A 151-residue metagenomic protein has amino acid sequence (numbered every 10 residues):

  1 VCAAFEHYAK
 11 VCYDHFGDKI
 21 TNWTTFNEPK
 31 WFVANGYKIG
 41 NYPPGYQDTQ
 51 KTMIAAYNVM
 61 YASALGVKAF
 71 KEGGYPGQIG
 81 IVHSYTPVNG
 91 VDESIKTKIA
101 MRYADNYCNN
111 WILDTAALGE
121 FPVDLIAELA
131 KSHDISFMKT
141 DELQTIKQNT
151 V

Functional and structural regions predicted by a protein language model:
V1-V151: Active-site region of glycoside hydrolase catalytic domains
